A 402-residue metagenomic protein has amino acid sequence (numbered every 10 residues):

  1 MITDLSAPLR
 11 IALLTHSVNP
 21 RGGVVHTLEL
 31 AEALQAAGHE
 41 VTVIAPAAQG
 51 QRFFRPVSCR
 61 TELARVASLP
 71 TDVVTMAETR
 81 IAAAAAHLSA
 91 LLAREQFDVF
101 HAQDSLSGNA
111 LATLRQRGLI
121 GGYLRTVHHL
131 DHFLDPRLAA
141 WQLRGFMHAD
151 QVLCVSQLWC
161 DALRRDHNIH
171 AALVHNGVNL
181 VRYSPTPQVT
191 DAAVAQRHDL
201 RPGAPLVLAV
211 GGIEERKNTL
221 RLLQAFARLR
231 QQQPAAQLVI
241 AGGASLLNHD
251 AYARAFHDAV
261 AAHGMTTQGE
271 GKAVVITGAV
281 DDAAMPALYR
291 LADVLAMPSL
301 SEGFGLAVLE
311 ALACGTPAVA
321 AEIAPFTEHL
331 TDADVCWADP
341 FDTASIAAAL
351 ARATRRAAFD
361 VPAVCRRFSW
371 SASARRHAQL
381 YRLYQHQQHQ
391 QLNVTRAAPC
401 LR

Functional and structural regions predicted by a protein language model:
I2-A7, L13-R21, L28-R80: N-terminal strand-loop element at the rim of the active site of nucleotide-sugar-dependent glycosyltransferases
A12, R201-K217, L223-F226, V239: Conserved donor-binding/catalytic core segment of Leloir-type glycosyltransferases
L158, G177: Carbohydrate-associated surface elements
A253-A283: Nucleotide-activated donor-binding/catalytic signature segment of Leloir-type glycosyltransferases, i.e., the conserved
T277, A287-A292: Short alpha-helical donor nucleotide-sugar binding micro-motif in glycosyltransferases
L300: Aromatic "clamp/platform" in nucleotide-sugar-dependent glycosyltransferases that forms part of the donor/acceptor
V308, P317-A320: Short hydrophobic beta-strand element within catalytic cores of glycosyltransferases and related nucleotide-activated
D332-A344, A351-R355: Conserved acidic donor-binding segment of nucleotide-sugar-dependent glycosyltransferases
